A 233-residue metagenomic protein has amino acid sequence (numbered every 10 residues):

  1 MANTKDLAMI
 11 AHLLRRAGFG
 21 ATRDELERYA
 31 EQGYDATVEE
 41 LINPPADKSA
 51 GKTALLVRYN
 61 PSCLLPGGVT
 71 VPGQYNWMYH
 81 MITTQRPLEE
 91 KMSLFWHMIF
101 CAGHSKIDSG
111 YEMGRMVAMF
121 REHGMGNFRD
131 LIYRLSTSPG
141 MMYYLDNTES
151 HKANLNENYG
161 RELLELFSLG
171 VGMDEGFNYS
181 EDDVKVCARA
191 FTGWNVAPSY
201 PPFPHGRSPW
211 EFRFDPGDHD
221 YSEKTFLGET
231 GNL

Functional and structural regions predicted by a protein language model:
M1-A8, G68, T83-E90, N154 (+1 more regions): Structural motif
A2-D6, I10-R23: Flexible, low-complexity segments enriched for small/polar residues
A21-H123, P216: N-terminal accessory alpha/beta regions
I42, L56-Y59, G73-W77, S109-L233: Active-site substrate-binding loop specific to GH73 endo-beta-N-acetylglucosaminidase modules in bacterial autolysins
